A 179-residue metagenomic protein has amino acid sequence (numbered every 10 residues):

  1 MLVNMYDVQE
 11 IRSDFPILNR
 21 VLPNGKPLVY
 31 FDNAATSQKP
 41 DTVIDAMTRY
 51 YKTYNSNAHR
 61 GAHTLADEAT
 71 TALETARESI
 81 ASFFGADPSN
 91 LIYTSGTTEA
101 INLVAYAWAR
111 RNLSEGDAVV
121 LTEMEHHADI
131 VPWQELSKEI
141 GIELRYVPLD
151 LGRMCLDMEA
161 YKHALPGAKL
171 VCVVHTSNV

Functional and structural regions predicted by a protein language model:
M1-V179: Pyridoxal 5′-phosphate
